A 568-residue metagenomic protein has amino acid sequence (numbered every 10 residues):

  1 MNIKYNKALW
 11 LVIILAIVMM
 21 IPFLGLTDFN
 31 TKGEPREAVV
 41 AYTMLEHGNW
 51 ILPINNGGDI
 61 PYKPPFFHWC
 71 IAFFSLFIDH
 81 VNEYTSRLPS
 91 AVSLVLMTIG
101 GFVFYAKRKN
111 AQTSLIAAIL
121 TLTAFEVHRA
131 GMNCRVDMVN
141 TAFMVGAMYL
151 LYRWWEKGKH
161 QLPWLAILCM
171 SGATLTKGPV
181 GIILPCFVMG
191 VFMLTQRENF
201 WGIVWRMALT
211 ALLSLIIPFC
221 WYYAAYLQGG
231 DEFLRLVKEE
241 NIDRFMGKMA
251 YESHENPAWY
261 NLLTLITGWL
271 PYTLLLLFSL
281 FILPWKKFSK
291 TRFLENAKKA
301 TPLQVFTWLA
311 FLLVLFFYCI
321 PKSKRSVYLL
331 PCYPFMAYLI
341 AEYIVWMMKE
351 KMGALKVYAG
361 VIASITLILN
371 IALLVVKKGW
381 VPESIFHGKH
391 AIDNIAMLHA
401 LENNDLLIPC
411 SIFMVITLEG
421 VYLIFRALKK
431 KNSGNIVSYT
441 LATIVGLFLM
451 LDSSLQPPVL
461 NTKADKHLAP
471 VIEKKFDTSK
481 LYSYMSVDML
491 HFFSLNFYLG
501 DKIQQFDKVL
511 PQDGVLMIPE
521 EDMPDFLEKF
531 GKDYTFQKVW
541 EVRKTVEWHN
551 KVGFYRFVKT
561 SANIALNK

Functional and structural regions predicted by a protein language model:
M1-V357, V376-K377, L428-K429, V539 (+1 more regions): Membrane-integral, polyisoprenol-dependent glycosyltransferases of the GT-C/oligosaccharyltransferase superfamily
W164, W285-K568: Membrane-embedded architecture of ER/inner-membrane glycosylation machinery
